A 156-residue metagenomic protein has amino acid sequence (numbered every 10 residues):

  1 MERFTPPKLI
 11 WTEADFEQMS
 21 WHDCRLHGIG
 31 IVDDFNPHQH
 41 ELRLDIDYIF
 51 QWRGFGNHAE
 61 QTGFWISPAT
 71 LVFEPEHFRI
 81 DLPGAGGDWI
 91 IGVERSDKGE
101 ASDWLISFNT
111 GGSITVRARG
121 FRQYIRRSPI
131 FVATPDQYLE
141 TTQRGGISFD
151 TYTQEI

Functional and structural regions predicted by a protein language model:
M1-I156: Surface-exposed, interaction-prone regions used to assemble/regulate multi-protein complexes
